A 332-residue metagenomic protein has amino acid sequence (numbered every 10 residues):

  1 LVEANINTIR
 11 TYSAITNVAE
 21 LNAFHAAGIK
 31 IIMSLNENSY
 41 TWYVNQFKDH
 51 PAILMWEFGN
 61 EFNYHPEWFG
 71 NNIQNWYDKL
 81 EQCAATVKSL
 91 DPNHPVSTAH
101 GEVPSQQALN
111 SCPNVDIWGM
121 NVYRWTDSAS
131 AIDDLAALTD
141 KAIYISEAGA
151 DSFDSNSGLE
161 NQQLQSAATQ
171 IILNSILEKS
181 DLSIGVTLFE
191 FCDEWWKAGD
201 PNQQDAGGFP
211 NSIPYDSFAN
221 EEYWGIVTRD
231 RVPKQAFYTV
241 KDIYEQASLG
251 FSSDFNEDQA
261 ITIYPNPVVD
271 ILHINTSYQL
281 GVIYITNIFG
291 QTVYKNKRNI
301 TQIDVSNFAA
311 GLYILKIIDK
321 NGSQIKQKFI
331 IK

Functional and structural regions predicted by a protein language model:
L1-S128, A136-T139: Active-site mouth of glycoside hydrolases
A4, D49-H50, C83-H94, S175-S183 (+1 more regions): A structural motif corresponding to the C-terminal end of an alpha-helix and its immediate exit/capping segment
S39, N75-K79, D127, L164-I171 (+1 more regions): Soluble or luminal CAZymes and related metallo-dependent hydrolases
N63-F69, T139-I172, F189-G199: Active-site clefts of carbohydrate-active enzymes
F189-S252: Aromatic-rich peripheral "rim/lid" segments of glycoside hydrolase catalytic domains that contact and position glycan
D254-K332: C-terminal outer-membrane/trafficking sorting elements
